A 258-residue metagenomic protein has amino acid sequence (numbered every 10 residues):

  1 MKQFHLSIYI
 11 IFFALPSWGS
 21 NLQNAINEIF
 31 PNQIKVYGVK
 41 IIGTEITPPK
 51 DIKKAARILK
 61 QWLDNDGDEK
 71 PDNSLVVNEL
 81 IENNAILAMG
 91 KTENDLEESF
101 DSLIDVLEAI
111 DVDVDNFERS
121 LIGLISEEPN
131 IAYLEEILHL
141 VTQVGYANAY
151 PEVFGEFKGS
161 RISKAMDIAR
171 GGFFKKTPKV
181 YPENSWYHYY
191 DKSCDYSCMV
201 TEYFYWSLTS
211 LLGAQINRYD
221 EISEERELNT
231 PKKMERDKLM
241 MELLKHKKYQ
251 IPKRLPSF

Functional and structural regions predicted by a protein language model:
K2-I10: Sec-dependent signal peptide recognition, specifically the positively charged N-region followed immediately by
K2-Q3, V76-I81, C194-S197: A general structural signal for short secondary-structure junctions and capping/turn motifs
I10-G19: Hydrophobic h-region of N-terminal signal peptides that target proteins for export in Gram-negative bacteria
L22-Q23: Catalytic-loop region of hydrolases
N27-I29, V36-P182: Acidic/His-rich structured neighborhood in mature extracellular/periplasmic domains
G43-T47, I125-P129, Y189-T201, E224-K232: Conserved aromatic-histidine-acidic binding/catalytic patches
Y146-D220, R236: Post-HExxH zinc-binding segment in Zn-dependent metallohydrolases
T201-F258: Pan-zinc metallopeptidase signature
